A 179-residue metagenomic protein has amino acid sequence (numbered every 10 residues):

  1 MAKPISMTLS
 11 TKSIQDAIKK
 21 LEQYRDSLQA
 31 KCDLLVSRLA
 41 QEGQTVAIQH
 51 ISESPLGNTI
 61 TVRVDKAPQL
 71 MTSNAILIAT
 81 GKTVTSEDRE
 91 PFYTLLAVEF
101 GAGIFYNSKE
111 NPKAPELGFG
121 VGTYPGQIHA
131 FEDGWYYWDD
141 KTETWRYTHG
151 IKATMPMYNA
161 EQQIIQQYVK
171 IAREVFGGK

Functional and structural regions predicted by a protein language model:
M1-R89, Y93-T94, F100-K179: Short, Lys/Arg-rich flexible segments
